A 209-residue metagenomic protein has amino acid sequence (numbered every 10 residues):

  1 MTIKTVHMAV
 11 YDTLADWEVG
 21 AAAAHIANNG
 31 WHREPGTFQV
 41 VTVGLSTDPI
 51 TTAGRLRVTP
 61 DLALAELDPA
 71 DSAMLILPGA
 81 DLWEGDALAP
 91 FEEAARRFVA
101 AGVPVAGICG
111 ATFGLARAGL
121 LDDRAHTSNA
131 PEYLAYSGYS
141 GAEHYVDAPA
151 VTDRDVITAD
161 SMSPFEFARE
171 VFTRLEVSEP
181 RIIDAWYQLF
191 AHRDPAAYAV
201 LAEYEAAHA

Functional and structural regions predicted by a protein language model:
T2-A15, N28-S46, D61-L62, E66-A209: Active-site-adjacent pocket-lining segments in enzyme domains
L14-V19, T51: Short N-terminal binding/cap micro-motifs at the start of the first secondary-structure element
V19-A22, A168: A general structural signal for well-ordered alpha-helical segments in protein cores
A21, G54, A118-G119: Short, flexible helix/strand-to-coil boundary loops that buttress conserved ligand/catalytic motifs in alpha/beta
A24-I26: Short amphipathic alpha-helix
G54-L62: Short gly/ser/thr-rich secondary-structure transition/capping motifs
